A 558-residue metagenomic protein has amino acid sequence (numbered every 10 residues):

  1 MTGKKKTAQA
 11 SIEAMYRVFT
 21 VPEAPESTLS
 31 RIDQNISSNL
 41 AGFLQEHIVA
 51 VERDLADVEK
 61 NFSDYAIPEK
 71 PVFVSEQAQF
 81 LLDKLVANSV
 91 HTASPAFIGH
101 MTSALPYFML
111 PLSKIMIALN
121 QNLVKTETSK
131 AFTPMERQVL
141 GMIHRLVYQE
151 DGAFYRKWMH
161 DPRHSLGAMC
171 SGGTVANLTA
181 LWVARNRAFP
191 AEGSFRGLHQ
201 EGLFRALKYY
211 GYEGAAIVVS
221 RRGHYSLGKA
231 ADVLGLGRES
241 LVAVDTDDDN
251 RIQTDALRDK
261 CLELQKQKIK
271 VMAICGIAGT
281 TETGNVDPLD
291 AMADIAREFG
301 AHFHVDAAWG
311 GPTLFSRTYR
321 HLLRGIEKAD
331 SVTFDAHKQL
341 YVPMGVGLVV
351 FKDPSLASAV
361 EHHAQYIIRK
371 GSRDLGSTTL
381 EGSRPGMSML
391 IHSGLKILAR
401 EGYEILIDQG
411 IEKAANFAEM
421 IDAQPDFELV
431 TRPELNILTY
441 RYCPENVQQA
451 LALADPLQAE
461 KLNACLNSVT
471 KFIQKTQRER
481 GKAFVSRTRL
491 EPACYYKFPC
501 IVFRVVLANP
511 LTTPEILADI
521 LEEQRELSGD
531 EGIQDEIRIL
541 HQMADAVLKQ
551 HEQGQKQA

Functional and structural regions predicted by a protein language model:
T2, M159-D161, A176, V183-S355: Conserved PLP-enzyme active-site core in the AAT-like
T2-H164, K475-E491, I501-T512, D519-Q524: N-terminal entrance/gating region of PLP-dependent enzymes' catalytic architecture
S63, A118-T128, F154-Y155, M159-A168 (+6 more regions): Glycine- and acidic
M116, L140-Y148, R185, D232 (+3 more regions): Amphipathic, well-packed alpha-helical segments that form the structural scaffold of globular domains
F132, G167-T174, V219-S220, I277 (+1 more regions): Active-site nucleophile and cofactor-binding loops and adjacent substrate-binding regions of central metabolic enzymes
T280, R324-P425, T431, N446: Active-site C-terminal subdomain of aminotransferase-like
F299, C494-A558: PLP-dependent enzyme catalytic core of the Aspartate aminotransferase-like
G376-R384, I391-L398, G402-Q409, A418-V469 (+2 more regions): Conserved small-domain helix->loop->beta segment predominantly found in fold-type I
